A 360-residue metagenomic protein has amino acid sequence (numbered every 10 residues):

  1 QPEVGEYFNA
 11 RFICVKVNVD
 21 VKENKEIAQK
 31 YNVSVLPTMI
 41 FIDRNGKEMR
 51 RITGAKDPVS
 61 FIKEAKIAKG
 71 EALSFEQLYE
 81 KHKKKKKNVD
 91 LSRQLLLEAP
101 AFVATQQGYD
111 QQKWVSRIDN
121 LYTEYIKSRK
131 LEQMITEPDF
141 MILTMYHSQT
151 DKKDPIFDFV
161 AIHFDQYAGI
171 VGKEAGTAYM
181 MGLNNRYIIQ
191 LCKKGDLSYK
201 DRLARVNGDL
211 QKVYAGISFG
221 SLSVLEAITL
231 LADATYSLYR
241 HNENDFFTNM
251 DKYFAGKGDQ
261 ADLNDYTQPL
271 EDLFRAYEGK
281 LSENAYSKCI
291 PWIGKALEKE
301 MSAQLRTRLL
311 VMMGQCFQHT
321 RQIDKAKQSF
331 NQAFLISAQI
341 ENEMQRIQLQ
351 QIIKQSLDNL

Functional and structural regions predicted by a protein language model:
Q1-N24, F41: Thiol-based oxidoreductase modules, predominantly thioredoxin-like and allied folds used for disulfide exchange
K25-Q260: Preference for long, solvent-exposed alpha-helical segments and helix-linker "stalks"
Q111, K200, F246-F247, S282 (+3 more regions): Solenoid-repeat scaffolds in large eukaryotic assemblies
T144-P155, Y187-D196, Y239-E243, R275-A285 (+2 more regions): Alpha-helical linker/edge segments of TPR/alpha-solenoid repeat scaffolds and analogous pre-/post-domain helices
G176-Y179, S221-E226, A261-Y266, A285 (+4 more regions): Structural signature of alpha-solenoid helical repeat junctions
I228-R308, M312: Alpha-helical adaptor scaffolds
L310-F317, S329: TPR/Sel1-like alpha-solenoid repeat signature
Q328, L335, Q339-L360: Terminal, low-structured helical/coil segments at or just beyond the last alpha-helical repeat
